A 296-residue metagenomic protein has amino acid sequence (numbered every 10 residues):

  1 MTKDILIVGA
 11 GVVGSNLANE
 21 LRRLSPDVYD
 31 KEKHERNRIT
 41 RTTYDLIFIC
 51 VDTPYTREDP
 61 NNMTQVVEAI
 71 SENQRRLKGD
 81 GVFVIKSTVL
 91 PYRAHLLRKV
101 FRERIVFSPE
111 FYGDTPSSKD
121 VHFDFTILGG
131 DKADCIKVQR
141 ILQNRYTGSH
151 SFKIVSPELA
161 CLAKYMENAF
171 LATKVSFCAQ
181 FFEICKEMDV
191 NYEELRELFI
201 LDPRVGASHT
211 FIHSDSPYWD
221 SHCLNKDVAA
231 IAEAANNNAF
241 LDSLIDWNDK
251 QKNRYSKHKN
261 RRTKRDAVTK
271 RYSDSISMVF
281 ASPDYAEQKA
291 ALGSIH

Functional and structural regions predicted by a protein language model:
M1-H296: Structural/interface elements that position substrates and couple domains in central-metabolism enzymes
